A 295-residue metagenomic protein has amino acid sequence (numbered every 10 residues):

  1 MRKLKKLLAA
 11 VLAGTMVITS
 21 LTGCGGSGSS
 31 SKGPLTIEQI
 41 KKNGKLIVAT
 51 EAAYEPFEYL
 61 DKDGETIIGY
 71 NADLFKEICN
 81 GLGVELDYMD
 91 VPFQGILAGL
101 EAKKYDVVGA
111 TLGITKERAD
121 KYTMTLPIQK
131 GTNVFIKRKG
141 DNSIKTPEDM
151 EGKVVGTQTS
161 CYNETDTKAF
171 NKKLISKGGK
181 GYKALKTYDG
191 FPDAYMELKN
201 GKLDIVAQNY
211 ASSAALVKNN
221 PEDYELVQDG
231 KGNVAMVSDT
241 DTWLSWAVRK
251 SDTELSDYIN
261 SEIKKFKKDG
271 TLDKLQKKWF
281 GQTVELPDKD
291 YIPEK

Functional and structural regions predicted by a protein language model:
M1-K45, E294-K295: Short, low-complexity disordered leader/linker segments with a strong preference for bacterial N-terminal type II
G25, A72-G81, D141, E148 (+3 more regions): Extended ligand-binding regions for polar small-molecule ligands
G26-P34, Y162-L185, E225-L226, Y258-K295: Ligand-binding clefts/hinges and TM-proximal coupling segments of bilobed small-molecule sensing domains
S30-T111, Y258, D269: Extracytoplasmic small-molecule ligand-binding "clamshell" domains of the periplasmic binding protein/Venus flytrap
A52, Q129-K137, N220-N260, Q282-K295: Periplasmic-binding protein-like
A52-E55, I67-N80, T132-G190, Y195 (+1 more regions): Bilobed "Venus flytrap"/periplasmic-binding protein-like clamshell domains and structurally analogous long
K76, N80, E85-D149, A235-V237: Acidic, polar ligand-binding/catalytic clefts
G95, L112-D120, T165-K173, N200 (+1 more regions): A ligand-binding cleft/hinge motif common to bilobed small-molecule-binding domains
